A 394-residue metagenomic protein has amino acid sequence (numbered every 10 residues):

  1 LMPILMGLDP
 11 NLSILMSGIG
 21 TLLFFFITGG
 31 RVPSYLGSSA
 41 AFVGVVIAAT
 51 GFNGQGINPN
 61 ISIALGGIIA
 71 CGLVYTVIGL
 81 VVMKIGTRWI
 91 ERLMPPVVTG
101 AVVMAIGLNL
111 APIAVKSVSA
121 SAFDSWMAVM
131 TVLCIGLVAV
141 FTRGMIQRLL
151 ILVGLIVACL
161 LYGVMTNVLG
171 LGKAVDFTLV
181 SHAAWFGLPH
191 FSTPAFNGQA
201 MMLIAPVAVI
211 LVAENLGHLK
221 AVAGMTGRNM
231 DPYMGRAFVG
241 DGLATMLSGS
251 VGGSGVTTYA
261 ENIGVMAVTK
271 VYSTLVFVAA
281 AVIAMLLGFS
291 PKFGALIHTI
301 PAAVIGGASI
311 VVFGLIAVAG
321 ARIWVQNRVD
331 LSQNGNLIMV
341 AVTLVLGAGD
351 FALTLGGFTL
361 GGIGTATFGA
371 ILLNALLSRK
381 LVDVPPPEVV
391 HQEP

Functional and structural regions predicted by a protein language model:
L1, L133-F141, L149-L152, I156 (+3 more regions): Juxtamembrane interface elements at the cytosolic ends of transmembrane helices in multi-pass membrane proteins
L1-P33, A41-I57: N-terminal signal-anchor module of multipass membrane proteins
P3, G7-F25, L203-T274, V389-E393: Membrane-embedded helical hairpins/re-entrant loop segments and their flanking transmembrane helices within multi-pass
L8-I14, G30-V43, I90-T99, Q147-L152 (+6 more regions): Short, non-helical or kinked segments that cap or interrupt transmembrane helices
V46-N53, A139, N262-F277, I283-L287: Interfacial segments of multi-pass membrane proteins
N58-V168, A279-A281, L286-E388: Membrane-embedded alpha-helical modules
D124-T131, L149-L150, L188-H218, P232: Hydrophobic, membrane-embedded alpha-helices of multi-pass small-molecule transporters
L171-H190, G224-G227, A237, L376-P394: Intrinsically disordered, low-complexity non-transmembrane regions of multi-pass membrane transporters
